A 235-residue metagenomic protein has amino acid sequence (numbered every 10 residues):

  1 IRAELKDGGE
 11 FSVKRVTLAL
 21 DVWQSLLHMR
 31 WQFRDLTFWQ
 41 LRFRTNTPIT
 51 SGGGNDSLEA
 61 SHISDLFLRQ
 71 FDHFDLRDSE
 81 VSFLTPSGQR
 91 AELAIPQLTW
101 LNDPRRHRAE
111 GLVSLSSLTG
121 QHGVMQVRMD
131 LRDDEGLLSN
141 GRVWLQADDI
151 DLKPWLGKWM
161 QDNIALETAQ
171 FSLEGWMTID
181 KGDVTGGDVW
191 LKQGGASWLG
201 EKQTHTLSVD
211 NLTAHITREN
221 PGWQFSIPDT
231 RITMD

Functional and structural regions predicted by a protein language model:
I1-S51, A60-T85, L112, S139 (+2 more regions): Flexible beta-edge/linker motif
K6-L20, F33, T50-S51, N55-L58 (+5 more regions): Amphipathic hydrophobic-ligand
A19-S25, L101-D103, D130-D134, W176-D180 (+1 more regions): Short beta-strand micro-motifs enriched in acidic
N55-L58, D75, A91, P104-A109 (+4 more regions): Flexible, solvent-exposed coil segments and beta strand-coil junctions, predominantly the extracellular/periplasmic
S82-F83, G195-L199: Sequence/structural signature of outer-membrane beta-barrel proteins
D103-M129, G136, G141-V143: Extracytoplasmic/periplasmic C-terminal soluble domains
L112, W144-Q146, D188-W190, P228-D229: Transmembrane beta-strands of outer-membrane beta-barrel proteins
R218-W223, T230: Strand-loop-strand
